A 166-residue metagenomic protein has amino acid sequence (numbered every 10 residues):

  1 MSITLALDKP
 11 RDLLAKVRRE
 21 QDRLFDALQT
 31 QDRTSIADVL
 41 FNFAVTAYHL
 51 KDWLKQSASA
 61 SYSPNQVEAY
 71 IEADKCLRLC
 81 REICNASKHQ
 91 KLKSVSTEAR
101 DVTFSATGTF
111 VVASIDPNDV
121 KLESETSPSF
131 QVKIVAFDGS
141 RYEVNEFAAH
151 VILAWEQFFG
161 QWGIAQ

Functional and structural regions predicted by a protein language model:
M1-F41, S59-Q166: Acidic, Ser/Thr/Gly/Pro-rich intrinsically disordered interaction regions
A44-A58, Q90: Extended, well-ordered alpha-helical segments in internal regulatory regions
